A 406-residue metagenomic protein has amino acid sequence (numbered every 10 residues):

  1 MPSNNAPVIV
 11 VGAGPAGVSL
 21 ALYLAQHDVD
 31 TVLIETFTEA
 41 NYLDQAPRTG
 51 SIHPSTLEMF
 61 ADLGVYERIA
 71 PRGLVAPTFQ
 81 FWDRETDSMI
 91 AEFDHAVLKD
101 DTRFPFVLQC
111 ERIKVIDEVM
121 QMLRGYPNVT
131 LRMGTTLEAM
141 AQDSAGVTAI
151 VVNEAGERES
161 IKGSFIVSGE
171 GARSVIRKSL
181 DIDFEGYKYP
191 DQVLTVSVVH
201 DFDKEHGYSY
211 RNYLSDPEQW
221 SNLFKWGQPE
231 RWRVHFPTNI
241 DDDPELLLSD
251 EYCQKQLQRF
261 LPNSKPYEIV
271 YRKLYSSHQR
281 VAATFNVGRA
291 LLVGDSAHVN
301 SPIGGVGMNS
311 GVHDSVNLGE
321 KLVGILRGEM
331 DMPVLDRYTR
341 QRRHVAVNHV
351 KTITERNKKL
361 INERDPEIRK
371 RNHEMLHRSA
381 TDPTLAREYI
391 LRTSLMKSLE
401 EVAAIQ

Functional and structural regions predicted by a protein language model:
P2-A16: Beta1/beta-strand and adjacent pyrophosphate-binding region of the FAD-binding site in flavoprotein oxidoreductases
N4-A6, A155-F165: Core beta-strand elements of the Rossmann-like FAD/NAD(P) dinucleotide-binding domain in flavoenzyme oxidoreductases
A13-Q26, D30, I34-F37, V119 (+3 more regions): Conserved mid-domain beta->alpha element of the FAD-binding
Q45-R48, H53-M122, S215, K225 (+1 more regions): Active-site-adjacent segment of FAD-dependent monooxygenases/related oxidoreductases
A70, T130-R132, E185, V270: General small-molecule cofactor/ligand-binding pocket signal
Q121, A139, S144-T148, F165 (+1 more regions): Conserved FAD-binding catalytic core of PHBH/FMO-like flavoproteins
R124-L137: A conserved beta-strand/loop element that lines the FAD pocket in flavoprotein oxidoreductases
A283, K321-Q406: C-terminal helical "tail/cap" subdomain of flavin- and related membrane-associated enzymes
